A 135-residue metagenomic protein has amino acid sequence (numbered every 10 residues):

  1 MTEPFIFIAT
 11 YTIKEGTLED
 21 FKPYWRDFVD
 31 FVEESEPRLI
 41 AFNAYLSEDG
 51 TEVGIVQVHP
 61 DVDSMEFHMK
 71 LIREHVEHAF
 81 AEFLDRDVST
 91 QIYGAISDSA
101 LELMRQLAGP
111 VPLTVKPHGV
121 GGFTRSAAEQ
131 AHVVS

Functional and structural regions predicted by a protein language model:
M1-V53, P60-E74, F83-S135: Short S/T/G/P-rich N-terminal loop/turn motif that feeds into the first structured element of a domain
